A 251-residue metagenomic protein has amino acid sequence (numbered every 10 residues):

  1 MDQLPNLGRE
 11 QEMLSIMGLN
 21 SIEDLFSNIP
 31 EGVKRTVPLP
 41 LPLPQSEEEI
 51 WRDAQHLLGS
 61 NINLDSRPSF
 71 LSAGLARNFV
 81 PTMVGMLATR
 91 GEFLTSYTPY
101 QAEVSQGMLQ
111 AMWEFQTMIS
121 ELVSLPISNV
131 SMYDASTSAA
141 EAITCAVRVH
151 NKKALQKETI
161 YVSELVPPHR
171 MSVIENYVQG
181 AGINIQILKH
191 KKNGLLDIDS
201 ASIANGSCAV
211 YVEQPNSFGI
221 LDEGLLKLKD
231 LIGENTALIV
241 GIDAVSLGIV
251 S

Functional and structural regions predicted by a protein language model:
M1, T137-S251: Conserved PLP-enzyme active-site core in the AAT-like
M1-T36: Compact, charge-rich alpha-helical regulatory domains located at protein termini
R9, M13, S21, I29 (+13 more regions): General structural feature for long, well-ordered alpha-helical segments within catalytic domains of soluble enzymes
I29, V33, A54-N63, G91 (+5 more regions): Structural signal for hydrophobic packing residues in well-ordered secondary-structure cores of soluble enzyme domains
K34-E114, S120: N-terminal entrance/gating region of PLP-dependent enzymes' catalytic architecture
Y100-V104, E121-E141: Short loop-beta-helix segment that forms the pyridoxal 5′-phosphate
M108, S128-M132, S163, S217: Alpha-helix N-cap/helix-initiation motif
